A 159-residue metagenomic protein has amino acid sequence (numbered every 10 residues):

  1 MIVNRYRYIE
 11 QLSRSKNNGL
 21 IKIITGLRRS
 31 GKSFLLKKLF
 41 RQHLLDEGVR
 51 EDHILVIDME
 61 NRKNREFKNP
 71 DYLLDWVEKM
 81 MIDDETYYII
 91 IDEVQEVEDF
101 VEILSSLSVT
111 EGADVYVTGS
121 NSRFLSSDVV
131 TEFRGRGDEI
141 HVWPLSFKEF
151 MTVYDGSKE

Functional and structural regions predicted by a protein language model:
M1-E159: Phosphate-binding site recognition
